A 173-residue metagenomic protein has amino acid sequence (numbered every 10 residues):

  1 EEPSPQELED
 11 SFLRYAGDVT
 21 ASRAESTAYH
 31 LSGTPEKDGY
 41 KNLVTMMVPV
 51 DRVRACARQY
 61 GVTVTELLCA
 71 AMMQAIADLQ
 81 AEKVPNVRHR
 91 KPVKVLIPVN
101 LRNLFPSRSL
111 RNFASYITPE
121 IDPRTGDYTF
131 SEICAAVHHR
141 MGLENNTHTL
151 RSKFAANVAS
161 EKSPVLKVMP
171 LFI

Functional and structural regions predicted by a protein language model:
E1, V53, V64-A77, V137: Structural preference for long, well-ordered alpha-helical segments in enzyme cores
E2-E9, E66, D127-C134: Generic detection of long, well-ordered alpha-helical segments
E2-N42, I97: Short amphipathic alpha-helices and their capping loops
S11-F12, E25-S32, V53, L67 (+2 more regions): Bulky hydrophobic/aromatic packing residues
Y15-D18, C69, R88-P92: N-terminal start-of-chain detector that recognizes signal peptides and the immediate post-cleavage beginning
L43-V48, R52-R54, A77-I173: Acyl-thioester-dependent acyl-group transfer interface
